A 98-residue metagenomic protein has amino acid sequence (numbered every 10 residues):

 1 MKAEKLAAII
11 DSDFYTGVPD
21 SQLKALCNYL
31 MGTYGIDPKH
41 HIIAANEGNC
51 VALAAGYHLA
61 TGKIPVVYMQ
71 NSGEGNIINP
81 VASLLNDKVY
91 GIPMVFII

Functional and structural regions predicted by a protein language model:
M1-I98: Thiamine diphosphate
